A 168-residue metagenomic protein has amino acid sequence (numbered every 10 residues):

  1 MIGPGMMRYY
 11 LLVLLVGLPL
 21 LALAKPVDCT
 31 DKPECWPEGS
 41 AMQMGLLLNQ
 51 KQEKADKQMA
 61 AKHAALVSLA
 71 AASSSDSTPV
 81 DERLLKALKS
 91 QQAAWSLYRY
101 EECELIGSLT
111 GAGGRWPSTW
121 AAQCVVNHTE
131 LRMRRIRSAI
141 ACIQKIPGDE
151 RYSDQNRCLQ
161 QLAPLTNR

Functional and structural regions predicted by a protein language model:
I2-Y10: Positively charged n-region of N-terminal signal peptides that target proteins for export
Y9-L21: Sec-dependent N-terminal signal peptides
L23-R168: N-terminal alpha-helical modules
